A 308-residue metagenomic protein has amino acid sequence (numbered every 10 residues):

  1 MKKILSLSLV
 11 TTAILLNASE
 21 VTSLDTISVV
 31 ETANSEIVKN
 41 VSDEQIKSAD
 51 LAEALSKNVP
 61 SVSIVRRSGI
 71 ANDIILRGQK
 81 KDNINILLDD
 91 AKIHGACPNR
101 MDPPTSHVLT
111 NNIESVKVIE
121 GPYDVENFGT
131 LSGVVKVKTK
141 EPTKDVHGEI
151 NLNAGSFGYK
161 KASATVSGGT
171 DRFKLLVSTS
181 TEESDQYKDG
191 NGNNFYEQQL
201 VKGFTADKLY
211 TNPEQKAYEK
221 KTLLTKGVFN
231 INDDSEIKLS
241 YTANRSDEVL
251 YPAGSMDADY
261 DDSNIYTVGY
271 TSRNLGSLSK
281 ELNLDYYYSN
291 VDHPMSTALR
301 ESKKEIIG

Functional and structural regions predicted by a protein language model:
V21-A54, D73, K81-I84, V116: N-terminal periplasmic "start-of-domain" segments of outer-membrane beta-barrel proteins
E53-K92, E114: Extracytoplasmic beta-strand/coil segments of soluble accessory domains associated with Gram-negative outer-membrane
S63-I64, K92-E120: Short acidic/polar hinge/loop motifs at secondary-structure boundaries that mediate gating or recognition
N72, G133, V146, K160-A164 (+3 more regions): Hydrophobic, lipid-facing positions within transmembrane beta-strands of outer-membrane proteins
K81, T110, T170-F173, N232-D234 (+1 more regions): Outer-membrane beta-barrel channels and translocator barrels
H107-N151: A beta-strand signature from Gram-negative outer-membrane beta-barrel systems, especially the internal plug domain
K136, K144-D145, N153, T165-D259: Periplasmic-side early beta-strands and strand-to-turn transitions of outer-membrane beta-barrels
K216, K220, D234-K280, N290-I307: Flexible loop and strand-edge segments within Gram-negative outer membrane beta-barrel domains
